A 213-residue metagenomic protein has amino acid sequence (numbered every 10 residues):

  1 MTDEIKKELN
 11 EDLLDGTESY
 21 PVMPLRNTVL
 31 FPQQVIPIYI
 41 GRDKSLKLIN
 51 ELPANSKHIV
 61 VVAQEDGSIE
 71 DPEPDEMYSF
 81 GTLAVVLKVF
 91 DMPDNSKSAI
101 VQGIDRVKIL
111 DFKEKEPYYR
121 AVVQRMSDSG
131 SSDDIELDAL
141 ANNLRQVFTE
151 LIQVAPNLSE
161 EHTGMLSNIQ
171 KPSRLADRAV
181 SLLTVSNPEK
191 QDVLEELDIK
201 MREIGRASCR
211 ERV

Functional and structural regions predicted by a protein language model:
M1-R212: N-terminal low-complexity, acidic/polar interaction/targeting segments
